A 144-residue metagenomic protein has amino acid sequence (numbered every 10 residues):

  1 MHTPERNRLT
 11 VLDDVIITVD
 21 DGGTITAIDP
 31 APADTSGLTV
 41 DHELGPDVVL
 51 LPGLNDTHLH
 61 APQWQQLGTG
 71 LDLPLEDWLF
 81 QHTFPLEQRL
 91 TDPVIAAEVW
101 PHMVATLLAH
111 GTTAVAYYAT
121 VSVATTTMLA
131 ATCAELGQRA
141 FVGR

Functional and structural regions predicted by a protein language model:
M1-G37, V49: N-terminal metal-binding scaffold of metallo-dependent hydrolase/deaminase domains
T18, L67-Q138: Alpha-helical scaffold segments that flank or form the walls of functional sites
D21, P46, V99, R144: Fold-independent oxyanion-binding glycine-rich loops and adjacent beta-strand/coil segments at enzyme active sites
T24, V40-H42, R139: Conserved beta-strand segments of alpha/beta enzyme cores
T35-W78, P101, A105-A109: Replace "His-x-His-based motif
L50-L51, L129, V142: Short, hydrophobic alpha-helical packing/hinge segments within bilobed ligand-binding/sensory domains
N55-T57, V115-Y117, A140-R144: Hydrophobic faces of well-ordered beta-strands that scaffold small-molecule active sites in alpha/beta enzyme cores
